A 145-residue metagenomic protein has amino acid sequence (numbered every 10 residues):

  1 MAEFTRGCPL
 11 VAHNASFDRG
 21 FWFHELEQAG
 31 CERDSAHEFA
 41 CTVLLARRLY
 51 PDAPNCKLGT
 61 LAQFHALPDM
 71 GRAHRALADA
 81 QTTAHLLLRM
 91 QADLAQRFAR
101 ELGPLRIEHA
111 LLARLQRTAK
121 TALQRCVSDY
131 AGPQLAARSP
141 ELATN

Functional and structural regions predicted by a protein language model:
M1-L49: Conserved DEDDh/DEDDy metal-dependent 3′-5′ exonuclease domain
F21, Q81-H85: Short amphipathic alpha-helical face segments that pack within enzyme cores and frequently flank/anchor catalytic
E25-Q28, R48, F64, L86-D93: Active-site catalytic microenvironments for nucleophilic, acid-base chemistry
A29-S35, L67-A73, A95: Short, polar/flexible loop-turn hinges at active-site or ligand-entry regions and domain interfaces
A36-A40, R72-A80, R100-P104: Short, surface-exposed recognition loops or helix-turn segments adjacent to catalytic cores
V43-Q81: Active-site-proximal helix-loop-helix substrate-binding element of RNase H-like nuclease domains
A84-N145: Acidic two-metal-ion nuclease catalytic site recognized across multiple nuclease folds, prominently DnaQ/RNase D-T
